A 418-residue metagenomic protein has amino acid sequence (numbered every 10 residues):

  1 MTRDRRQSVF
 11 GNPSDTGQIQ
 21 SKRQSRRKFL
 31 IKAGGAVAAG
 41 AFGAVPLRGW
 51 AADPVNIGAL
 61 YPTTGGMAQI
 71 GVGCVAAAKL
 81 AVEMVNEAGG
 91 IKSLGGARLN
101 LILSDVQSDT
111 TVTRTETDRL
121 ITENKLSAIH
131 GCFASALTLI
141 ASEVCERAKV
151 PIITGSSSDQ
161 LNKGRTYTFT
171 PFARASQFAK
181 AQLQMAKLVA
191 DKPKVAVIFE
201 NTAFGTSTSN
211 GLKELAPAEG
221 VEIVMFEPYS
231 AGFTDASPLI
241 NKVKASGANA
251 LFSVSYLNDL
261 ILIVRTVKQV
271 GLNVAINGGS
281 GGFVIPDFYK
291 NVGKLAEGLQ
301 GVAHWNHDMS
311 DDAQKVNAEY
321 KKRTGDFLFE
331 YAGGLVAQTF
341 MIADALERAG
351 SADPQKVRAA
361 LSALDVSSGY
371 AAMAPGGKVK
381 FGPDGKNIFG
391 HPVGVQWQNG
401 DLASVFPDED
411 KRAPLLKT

Functional and structural regions predicted by a protein language model:
T2-F10, D15, I19, Q24-G34 (+2 more regions): Extracytosolic ligand-binding ectodomains
G35, A39-A41: Bacterial N-terminal signal peptides
